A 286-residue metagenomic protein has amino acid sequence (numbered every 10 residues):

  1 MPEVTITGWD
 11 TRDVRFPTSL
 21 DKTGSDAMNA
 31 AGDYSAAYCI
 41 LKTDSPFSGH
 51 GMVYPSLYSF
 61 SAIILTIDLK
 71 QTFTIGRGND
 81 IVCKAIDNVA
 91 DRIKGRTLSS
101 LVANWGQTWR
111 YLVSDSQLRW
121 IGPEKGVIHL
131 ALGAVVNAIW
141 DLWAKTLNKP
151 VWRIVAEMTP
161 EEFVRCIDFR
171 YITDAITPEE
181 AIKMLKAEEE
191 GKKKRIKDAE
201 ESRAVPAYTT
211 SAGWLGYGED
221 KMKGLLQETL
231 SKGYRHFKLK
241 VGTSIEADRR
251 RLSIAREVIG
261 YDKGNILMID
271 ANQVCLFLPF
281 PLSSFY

Functional and structural regions predicted by a protein language model:
P2-F277, P281: N-terminal capping/lid subdomain adjacent to the active-site entrance of alpha/beta enzymes
S283-Y286: Glycine-rich phosphate/ribose-binding loops and adjacent secondary-structure elements that form binding surfaces
